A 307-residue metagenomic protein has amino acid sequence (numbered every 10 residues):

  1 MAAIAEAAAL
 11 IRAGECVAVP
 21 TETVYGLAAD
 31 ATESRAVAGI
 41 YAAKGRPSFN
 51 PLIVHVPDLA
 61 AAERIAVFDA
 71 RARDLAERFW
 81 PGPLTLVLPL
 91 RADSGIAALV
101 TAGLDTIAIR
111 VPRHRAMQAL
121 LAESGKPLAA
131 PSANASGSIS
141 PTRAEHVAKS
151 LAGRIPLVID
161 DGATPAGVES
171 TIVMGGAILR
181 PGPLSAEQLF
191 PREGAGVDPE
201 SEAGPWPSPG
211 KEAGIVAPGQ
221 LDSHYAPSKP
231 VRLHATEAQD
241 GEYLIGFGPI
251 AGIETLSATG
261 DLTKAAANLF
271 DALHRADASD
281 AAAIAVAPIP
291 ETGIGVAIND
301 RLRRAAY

Functional and structural regions predicted by a protein language model:
M1-Y307: Active-site-adjacent structural elements in enzyme catalytic cores
